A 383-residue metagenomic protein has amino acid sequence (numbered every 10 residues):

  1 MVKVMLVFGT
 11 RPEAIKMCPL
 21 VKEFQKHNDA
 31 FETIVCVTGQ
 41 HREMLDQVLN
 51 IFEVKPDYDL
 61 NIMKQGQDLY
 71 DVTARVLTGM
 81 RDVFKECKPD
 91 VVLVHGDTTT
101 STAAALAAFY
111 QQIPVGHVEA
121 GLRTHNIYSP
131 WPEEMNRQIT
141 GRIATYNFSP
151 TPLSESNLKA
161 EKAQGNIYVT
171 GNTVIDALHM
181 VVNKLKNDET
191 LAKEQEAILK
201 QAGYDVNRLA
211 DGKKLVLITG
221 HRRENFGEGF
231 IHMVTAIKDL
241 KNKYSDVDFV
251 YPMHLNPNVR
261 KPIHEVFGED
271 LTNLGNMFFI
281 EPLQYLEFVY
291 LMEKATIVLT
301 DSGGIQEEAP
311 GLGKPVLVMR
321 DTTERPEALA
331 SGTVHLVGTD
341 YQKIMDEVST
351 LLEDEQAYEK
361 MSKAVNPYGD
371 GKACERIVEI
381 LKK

Functional and structural regions predicted by a protein language model:
M1-Y251, P257-K383: Nucleotide-activated sugar donor-binding and catalytic core shared by glycosyltransferases and related lipid-linked
